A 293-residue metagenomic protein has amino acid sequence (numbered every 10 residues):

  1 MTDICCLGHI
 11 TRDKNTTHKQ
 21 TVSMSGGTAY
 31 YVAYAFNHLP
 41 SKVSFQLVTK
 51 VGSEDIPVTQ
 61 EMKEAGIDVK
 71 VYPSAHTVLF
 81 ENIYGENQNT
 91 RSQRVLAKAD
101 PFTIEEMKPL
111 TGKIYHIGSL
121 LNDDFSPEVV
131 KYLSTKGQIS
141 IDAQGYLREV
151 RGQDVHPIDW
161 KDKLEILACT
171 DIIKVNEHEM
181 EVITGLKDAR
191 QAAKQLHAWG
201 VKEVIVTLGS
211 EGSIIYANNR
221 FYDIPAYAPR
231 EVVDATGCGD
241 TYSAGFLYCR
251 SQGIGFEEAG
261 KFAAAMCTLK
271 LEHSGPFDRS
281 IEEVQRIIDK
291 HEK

Functional and structural regions predicted by a protein language model:
M1-C5: Extreme N-terminal starter segment of soluble prokaryotic enzymes
G8-I10, T28, T241: Active-site metal-binding loops of divalent metal-dependent hydrolases
R12-S23, H38-G118, D123, E128-Q138 (+1 more regions): Conserved N-terminal subdomain of the carbohydrate kinase-like
G27-H38: Histidine-anchored nucleotide/phosphate-binding helix
F36, N176, G239: Short, conserved phosphate/pyrophosphate- and ester-handling motifs at nucleotide-, phospho-/glycolipid
G118-K194: Conserved beta-alpha-beta core of the PfkB/ribokinase-like small-molecule kinase fold
H156-L164, R190-K293: Conserved phosphate-binding/catalytic region of the ribokinase-like
